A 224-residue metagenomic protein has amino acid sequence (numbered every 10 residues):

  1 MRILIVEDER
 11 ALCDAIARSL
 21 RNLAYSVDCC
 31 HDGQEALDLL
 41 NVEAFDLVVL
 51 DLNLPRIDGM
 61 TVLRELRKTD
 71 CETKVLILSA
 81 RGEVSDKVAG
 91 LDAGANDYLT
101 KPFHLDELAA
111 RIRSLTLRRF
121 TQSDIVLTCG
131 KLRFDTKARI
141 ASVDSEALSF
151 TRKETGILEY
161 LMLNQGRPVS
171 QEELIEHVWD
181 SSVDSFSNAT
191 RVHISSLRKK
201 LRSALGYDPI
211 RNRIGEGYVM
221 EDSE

Functional and structural regions predicted by a protein language model:
M1-R119: N-terminal/domain-start alpha-helical segments
R2, S26, K74, D124-V126 (+3 more regions): Residues at or immediately flanking beta-strands
E35, G215-V219: Glycine-rich nucleotide-binding loop
R113-V126, G166: The C-terminal output helix
V126, K131, A147: Conserved sequence/structural motifs within the catalytic ATP-binding
G130-I140, E216, E224: Short boundary/linker motifs that mark transitions into or out of structured domains
I140, S145-E216: Positively charged, aromatic-enriched patches within helix-turn-helix-type DNA-binding elements, predominantly
